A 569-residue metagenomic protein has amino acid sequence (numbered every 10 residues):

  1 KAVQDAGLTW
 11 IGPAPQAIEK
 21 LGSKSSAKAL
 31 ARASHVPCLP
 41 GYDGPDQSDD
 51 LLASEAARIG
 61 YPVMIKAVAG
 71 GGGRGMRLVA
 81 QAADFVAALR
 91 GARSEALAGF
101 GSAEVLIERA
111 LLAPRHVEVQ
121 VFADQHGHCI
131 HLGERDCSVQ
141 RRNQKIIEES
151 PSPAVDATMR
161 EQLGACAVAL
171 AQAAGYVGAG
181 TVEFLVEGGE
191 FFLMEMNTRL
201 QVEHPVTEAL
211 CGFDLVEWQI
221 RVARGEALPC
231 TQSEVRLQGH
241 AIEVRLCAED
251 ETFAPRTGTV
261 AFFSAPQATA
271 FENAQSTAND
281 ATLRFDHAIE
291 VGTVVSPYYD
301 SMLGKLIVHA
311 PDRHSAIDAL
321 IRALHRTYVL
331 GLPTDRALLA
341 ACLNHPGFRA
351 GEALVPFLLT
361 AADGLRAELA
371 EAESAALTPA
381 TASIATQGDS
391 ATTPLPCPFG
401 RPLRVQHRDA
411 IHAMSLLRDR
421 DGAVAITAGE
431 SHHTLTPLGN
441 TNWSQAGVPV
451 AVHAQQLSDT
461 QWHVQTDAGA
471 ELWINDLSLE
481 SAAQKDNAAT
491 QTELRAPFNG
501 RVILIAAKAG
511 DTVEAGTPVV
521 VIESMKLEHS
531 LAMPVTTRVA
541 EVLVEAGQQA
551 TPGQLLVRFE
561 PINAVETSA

Functional and structural regions predicted by a protein language model:
K1-A2, E251, A353-L354, S444-S478: Structured, non-catalytic alpha/beta "coupling" segments that mediate domain-domain communication and provide generic
K1-V182, V186-E203: N-terminal beta-alpha lobe that positions the nucleotide/phosphoryl donor in ATP/NTP-coupled carboxylate activation
R74-G75, P151, D300-L306, T490-T492: Short amphipathic alpha-helical segments
M76-L78, R109, V155, M302-P311 (+1 more regions): Short, well-ordered beta-strand elements within core beta-sheets of diverse protein domains
Q81, A123-H128, V186-G189, R224 (+5 more regions): Short acidic-glycine loop/turn motifs at beta-strand connectors
A167, P205-E208, F213-H433, P518 (+1 more regions): Catalytic cores of soluble metabolic enzymes centered on carboxylation/carboxyl-transfer
C230-Q238, F357, A361, W473-A496: Long, charged amphipathic helices and adjacent flexible linkers at domain junctions
A483-A569: Structured functional modules or segments
